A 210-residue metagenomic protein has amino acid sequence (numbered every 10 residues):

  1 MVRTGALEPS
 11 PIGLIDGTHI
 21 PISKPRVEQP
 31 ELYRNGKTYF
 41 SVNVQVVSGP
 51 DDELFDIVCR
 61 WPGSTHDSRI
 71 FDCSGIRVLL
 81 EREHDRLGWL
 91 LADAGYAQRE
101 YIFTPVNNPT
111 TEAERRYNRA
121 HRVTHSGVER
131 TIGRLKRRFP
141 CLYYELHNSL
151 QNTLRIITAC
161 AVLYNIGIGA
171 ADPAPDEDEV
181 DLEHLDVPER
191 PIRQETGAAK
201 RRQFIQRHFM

Functional and structural regions predicted by a protein language model:
M1-M210: Short, well-ordered secondary-structure "scaffold" segments embedded in the functional core of diverse domains
